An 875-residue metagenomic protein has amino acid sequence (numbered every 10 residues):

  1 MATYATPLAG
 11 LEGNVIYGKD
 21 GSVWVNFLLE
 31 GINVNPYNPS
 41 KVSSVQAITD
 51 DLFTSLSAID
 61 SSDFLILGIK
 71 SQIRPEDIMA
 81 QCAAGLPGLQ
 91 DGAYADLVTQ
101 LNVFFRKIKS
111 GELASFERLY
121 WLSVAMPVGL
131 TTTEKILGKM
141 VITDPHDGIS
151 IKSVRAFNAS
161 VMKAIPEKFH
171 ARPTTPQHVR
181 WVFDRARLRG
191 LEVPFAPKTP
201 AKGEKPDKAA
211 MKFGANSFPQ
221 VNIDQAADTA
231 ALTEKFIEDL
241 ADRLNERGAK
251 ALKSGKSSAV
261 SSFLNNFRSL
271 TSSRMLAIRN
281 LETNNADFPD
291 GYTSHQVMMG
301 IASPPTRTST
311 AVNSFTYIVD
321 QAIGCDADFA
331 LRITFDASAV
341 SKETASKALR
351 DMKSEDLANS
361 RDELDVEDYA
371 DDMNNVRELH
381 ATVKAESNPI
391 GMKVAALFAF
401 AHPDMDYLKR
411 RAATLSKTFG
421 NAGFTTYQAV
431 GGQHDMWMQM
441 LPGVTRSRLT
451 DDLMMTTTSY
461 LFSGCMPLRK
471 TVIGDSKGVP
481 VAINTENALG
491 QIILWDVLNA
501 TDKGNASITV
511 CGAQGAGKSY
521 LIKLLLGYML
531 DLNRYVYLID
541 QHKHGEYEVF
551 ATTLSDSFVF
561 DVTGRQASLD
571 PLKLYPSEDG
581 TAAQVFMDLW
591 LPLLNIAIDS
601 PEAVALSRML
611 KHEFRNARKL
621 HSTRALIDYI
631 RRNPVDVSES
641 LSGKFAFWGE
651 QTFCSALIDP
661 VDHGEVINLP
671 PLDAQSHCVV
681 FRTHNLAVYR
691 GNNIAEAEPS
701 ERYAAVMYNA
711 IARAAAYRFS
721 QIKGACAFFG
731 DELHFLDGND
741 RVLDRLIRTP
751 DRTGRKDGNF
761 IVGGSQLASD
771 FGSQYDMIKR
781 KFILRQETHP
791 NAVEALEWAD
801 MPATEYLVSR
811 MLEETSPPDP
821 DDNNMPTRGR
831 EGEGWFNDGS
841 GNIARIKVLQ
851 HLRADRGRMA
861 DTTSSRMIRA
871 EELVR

Functional and structural regions predicted by a protein language model:
M1-R448: Extended, folded cores of ATP/NTP-driven motor/assembly subunits in large transport and secretion machines
A2-D20, V25, R279, A286-D287 (+3 more regions): The Walker A/P-loop phosphate-binding site
V23, R118-Y120, Y535, H677 (+1 more regions): The start of beta-strands in P-loop NTPase/AAA+ ATPase cores
C82-A83, D96-I149, S153, N388 (+3 more regions): Helical/strand "switch-coupling" subdomains that flank nucleotide/phosphate-binding cores, especially in P-loop NTPases
D290, N421-S507, G512, K518-M529 (+1 more regions): Phosphate-binding P-loop/Walker A region and its immediate neighborhood
Q491-A516, L521-G527, Y537-E546, F558-T563 (+2 more regions): Conserved P-loop NTPase motor cores
G515-V604: Conserved catalytic alpha/beta cores of large enzymes that bind or transform nucleotide phosphates and polynucleotides
H612-Y717, F782, S816-R875: Conserved P-loop NTPase motor module
